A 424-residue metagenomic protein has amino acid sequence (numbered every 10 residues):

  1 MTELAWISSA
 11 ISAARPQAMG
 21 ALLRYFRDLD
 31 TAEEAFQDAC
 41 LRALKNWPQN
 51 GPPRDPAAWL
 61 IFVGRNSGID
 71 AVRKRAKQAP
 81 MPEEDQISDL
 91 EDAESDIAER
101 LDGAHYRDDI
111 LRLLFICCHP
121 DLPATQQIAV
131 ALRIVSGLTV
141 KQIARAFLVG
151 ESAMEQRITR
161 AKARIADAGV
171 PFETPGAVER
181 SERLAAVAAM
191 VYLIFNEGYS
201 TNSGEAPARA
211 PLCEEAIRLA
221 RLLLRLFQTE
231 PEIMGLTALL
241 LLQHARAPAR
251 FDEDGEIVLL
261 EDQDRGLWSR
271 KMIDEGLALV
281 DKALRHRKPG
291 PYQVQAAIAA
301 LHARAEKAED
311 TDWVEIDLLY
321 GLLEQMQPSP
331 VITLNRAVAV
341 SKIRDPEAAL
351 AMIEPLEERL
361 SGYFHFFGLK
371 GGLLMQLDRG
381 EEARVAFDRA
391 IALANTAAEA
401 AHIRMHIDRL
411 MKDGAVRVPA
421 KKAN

Functional and structural regions predicted by a protein language model:
M1-G20, R24, D30, S181-A189: A short, charge-rich alpha-helical start-of-domain segment used by transcription regulators
E34-L41, R54-N66: Structural recognition of an alpha-helix C-terminal capping motif at a helix-to-coil junction
R65-E83: Arg/Lys-rich amphipathic alpha helix in sigma70-family domain 2
E83-T125, A131-V140, V149-G321: Amphipathic helix-loop-helix modules that constitute alpha-helical solenoid scaffolds
E232, Q295, V331-I332, H365 (+1 more regions): Start-of-helix register in tetratricopeptide repeats
H244, K307-D310, I343, L377 (+1 more regions): Structural motif corresponding to the intra-repeat A-B loop/turn of tetratricopeptide repeats
